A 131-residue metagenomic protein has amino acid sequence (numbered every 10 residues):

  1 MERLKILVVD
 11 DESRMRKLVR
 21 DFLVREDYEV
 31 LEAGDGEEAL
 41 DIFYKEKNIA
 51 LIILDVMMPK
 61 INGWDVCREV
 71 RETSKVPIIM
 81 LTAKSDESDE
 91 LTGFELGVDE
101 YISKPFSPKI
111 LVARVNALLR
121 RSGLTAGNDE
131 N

Functional and structural regions predicted by a protein language model:
L4-K5, A117-N131: Short, Lys/Arg-enriched segments at the junction into DNA-binding effector domains of transcriptional regulators
L7, E32-L51: Acidic, metal-coordinating helix/loop segments flanking the phosphotransfer/catalytic sites of two-component signaling
K17-R25: Charged docking surfaces used in two-component/phosphorelay signaling
D35-E38, N62-D65, D89: Acidic catalytic/metal-coordinating carboxylates
D41, W64-S74: Short amphipathic alpha-helix used as the core "switch/output" element in two-component signaling
D55, T82: Active-site residues of response regulator receiver
M58: Receiver (REC) domain active-site loop signature in two-component systems and cognate sites in sensor histidine kinases
